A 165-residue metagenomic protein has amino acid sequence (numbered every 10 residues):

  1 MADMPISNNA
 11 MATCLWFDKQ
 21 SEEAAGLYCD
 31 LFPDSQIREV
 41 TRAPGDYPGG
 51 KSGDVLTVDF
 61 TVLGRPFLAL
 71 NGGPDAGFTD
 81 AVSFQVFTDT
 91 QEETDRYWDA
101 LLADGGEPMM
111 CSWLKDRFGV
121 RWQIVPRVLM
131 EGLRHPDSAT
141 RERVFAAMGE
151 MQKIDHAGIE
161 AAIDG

Functional and structural regions predicted by a protein language model:
M1-N9, H156, E160-G165: Basic/polar N-terminal segments that are highly enriched at the extreme N-terminus, encompassing both cleavable
P5, L15-G64: Core segments of cupin and vicinal oxygen chelate
A10, D54, E107-M109: Short, small/polar residue-rich loop motifs at catalytic or cofactor-binding pockets
A12-C14, T57, S83-Q85: Short aromatic/hydrophobic contact patches that present stacked aromatics for nucleic-acid/ligand binding
F17, S21, D30-L31, V62-L63 (+5 more regions): Vicinal oxygen chelate
L129-A146: A short, polar/charged loop-to-alpha-helix boundary motif
F145-A161: Terminal, contiguous helix-loop blocks that mediate binding/assembly
